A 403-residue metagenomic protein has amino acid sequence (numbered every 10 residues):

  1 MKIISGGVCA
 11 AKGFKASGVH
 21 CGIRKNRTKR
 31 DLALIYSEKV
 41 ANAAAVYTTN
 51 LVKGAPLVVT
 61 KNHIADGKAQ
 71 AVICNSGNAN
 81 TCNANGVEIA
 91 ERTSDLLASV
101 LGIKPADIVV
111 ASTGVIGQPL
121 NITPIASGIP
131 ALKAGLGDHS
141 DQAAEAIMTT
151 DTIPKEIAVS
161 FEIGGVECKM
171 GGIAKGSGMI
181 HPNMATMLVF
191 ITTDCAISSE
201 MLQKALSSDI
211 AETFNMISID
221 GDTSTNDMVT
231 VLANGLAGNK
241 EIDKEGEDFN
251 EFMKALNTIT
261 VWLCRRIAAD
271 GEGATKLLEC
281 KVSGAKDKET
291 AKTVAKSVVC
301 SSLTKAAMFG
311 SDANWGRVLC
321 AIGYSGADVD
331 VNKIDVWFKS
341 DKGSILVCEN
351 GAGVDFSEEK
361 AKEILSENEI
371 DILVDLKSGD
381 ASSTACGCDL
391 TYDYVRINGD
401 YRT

Functional and structural regions predicted by a protein language model:
M1-E88, R92, A98-T403: A structural signal for small-residue-enriched, beta-sheet-centric alpha/beta enzyme cores and oligomeric scaffold folds
